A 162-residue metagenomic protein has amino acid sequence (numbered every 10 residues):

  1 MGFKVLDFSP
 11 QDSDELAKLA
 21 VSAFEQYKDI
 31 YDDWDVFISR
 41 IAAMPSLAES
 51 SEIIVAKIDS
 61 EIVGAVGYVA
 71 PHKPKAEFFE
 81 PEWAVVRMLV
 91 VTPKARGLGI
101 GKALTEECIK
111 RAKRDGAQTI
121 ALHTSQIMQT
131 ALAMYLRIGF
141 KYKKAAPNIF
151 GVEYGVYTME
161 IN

Functional and structural regions predicted by a protein language model:
G2-K4: Extreme N-terminal starter segment of soluble prokaryotic enzymes
L6, R96, Q129, K141: Nucleotide phosphate-binding site architecture
D7-S13, K18-T92, T105-E107, P147 (+1 more regions): Acetyl-CoA-dependent GNAT
L19-S22, E82, Q118-A121, S125-I138 (+1 more regions): C-terminal "cap" of GNAT-fold acetyltransferases
S60, G64, G99-G101, G139: Conserved phosphate-binding and hydrolysis motifs of nucleotide-dependent enzymes
V91, G97-K110, A133-R137: Conserved acetyl-CoA-binding loop-helix of GNAT-fold acetyltransferases
